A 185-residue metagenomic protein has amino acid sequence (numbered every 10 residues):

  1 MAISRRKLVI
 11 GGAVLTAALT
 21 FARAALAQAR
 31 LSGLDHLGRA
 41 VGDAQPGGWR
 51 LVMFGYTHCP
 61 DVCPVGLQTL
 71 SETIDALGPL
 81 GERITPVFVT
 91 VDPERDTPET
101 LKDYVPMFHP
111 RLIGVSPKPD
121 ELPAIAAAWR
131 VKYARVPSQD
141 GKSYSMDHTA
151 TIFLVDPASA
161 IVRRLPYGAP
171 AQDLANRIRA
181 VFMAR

Functional and structural regions predicted by a protein language model:
M1-T20: N-terminal secretory signal peptides and thylakoid transit peptides that target proteins across membranes
A24-A29: Boundary at the C-terminal end of the N-terminal hydrophobic targeting segment
G33-R50: A short beta-strand-turn-helix
G38, Y56-C59, L70, L101 (+2 more regions): Buried hydrophobic packing residues in well-ordered domains
Q45-P64: Short active-site neighborhood of thiol/selenol oxidoreductases, capturing the structured segment around
V65-I125: Structural microenvironment flanking redox-active thiols in thiol-disulfide oxidoreductases
E121-D173: Thiol/disulfide oxidoreductase modules built on the thioredoxin-like
A169-R185: C-terminal lobe and adjacent flexible extensions of AdoMet/dcAdoMet transferase-like proteins
